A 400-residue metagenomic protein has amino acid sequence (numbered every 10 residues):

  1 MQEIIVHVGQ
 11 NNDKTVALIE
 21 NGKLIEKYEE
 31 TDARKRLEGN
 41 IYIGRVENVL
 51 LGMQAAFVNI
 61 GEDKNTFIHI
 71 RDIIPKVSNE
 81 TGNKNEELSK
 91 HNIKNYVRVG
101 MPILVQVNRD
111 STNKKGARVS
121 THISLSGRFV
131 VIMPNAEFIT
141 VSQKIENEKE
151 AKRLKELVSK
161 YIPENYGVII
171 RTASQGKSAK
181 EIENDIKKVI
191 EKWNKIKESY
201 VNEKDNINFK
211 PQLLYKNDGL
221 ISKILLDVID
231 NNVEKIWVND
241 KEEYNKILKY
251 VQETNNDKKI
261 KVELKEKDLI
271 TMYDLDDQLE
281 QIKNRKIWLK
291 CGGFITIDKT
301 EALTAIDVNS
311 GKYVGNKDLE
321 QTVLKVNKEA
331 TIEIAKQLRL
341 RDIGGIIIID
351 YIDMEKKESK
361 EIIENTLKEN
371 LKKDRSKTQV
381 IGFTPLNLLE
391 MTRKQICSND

Functional and structural regions predicted by a protein language model:
M1-N40, V130, E150-S159, I186-T300: Extended, charged alpha/beta regions that create polyanion-binding interfaces
M1-S120: Charged, low-complexity terminal tails
V6-Q10, L18-N21, T31, V46 (+13 more regions): Flexible glycine-/small-residue-rich
Y28, K90, P134-I145, V168-I182 (+6 more regions): Short hinge/gating elements
R34-R36, N48-L51, N95-R98, I123-S124 (+6 more regions): Conserved catalytic network of the ASCE P-loop NTPase/AAA+ motor domain
Q54-A56, S111-M133, V189, C291-D400: Conserved glycine-centered short motifs in functionally critical loops
T66-F67, I74-K76, Y244-L248, E253-V262 (+1 more regions): Nucleotide-binding motor/catalytic cores of P-loop/tubulin-like NTPases across gene-expression machines
K90-E181, I190, I196-S199: Accessory, often N-terminal, substrate/partner-engagement and coupling regions that sit outside the core NTP/cofactor
